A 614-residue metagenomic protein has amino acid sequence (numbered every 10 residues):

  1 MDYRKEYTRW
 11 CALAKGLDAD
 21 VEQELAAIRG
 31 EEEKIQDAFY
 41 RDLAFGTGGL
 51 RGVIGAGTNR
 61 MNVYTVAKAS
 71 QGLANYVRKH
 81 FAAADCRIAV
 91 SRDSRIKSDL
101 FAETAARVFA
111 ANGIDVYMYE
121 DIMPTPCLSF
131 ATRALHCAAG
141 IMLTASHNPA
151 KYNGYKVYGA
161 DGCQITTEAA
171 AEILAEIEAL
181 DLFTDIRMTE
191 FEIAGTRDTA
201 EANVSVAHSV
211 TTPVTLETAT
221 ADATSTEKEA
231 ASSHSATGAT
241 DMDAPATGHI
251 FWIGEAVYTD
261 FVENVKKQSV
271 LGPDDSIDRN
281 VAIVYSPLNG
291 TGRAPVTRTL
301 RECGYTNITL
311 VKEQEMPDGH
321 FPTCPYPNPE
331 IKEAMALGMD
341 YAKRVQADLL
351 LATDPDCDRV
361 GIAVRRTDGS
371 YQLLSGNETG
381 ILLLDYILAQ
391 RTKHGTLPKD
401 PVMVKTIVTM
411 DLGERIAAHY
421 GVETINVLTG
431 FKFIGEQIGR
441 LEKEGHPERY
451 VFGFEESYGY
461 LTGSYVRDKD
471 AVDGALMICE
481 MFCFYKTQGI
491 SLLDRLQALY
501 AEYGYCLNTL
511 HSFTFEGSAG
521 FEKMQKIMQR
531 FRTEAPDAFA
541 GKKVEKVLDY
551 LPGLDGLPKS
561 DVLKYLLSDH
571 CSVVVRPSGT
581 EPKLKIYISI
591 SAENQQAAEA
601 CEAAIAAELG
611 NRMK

Functional and structural regions predicted by a protein language model:
D2-A105, D243-I283, T291: An N-terminal, well-structured beta->alpha segment
L17, K34-F39, L43, N153-S205 (+3 more regions): Gly/Ser/Thr-enriched, mixed-charge loops and adjacent short helices that form phosphate/oxyanion-binding elements
F39-N59, A145-N148, P287-T299, P355 (+3 more regions): Conserved phosphate/anionic-ligand binding catalytic regions in large, soluble enzymes, centered on
A89-Y152, G304-G361: N-terminal small/polar loop signature for handling phosphorylated ligands or for N-terminal nucleophile
F101-F109, Y152-G159, V296, D358-E378 (+1 more regions): Short Gly/Thr/Asp-enriched flexible loops that form oxyanion-binding sites at enzyme active sites
D161-T189, N377-P401, K405-E414, A471 (+1 more regions): Glycine-rich phosphate-binding loop plus the immediately following alpha-helix
K343, A347-L349, S370-Q372, Q390-R576 (+3 more regions): Phosphate-binding and adjacent anionic-ligand microenvironments
